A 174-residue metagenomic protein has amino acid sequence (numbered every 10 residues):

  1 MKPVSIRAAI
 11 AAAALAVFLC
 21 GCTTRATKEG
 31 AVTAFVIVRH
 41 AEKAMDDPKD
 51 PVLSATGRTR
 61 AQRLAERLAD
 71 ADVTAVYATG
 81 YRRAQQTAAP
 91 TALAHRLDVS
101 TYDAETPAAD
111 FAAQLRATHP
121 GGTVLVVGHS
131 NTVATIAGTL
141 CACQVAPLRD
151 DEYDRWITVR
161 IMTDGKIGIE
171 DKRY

Functional and structural regions predicted by a protein language model:
M1-A12: Bacterial N-terminal signal peptides that target proteins for export
F18-G21: C-terminal motif of bacterial Sec signal peptides marking the signal peptidase cleavage site
T24-G121, V133-I136, L140-Y174: Active-site-proximal alpha-helix that buttresses catalytic centers in soluble enzyme cores
T123-L125: Acidic/histidine-rich alpha-helical segments that form the ligand environment of transition-metal centers
V127-H129: Short beta-strand segments
